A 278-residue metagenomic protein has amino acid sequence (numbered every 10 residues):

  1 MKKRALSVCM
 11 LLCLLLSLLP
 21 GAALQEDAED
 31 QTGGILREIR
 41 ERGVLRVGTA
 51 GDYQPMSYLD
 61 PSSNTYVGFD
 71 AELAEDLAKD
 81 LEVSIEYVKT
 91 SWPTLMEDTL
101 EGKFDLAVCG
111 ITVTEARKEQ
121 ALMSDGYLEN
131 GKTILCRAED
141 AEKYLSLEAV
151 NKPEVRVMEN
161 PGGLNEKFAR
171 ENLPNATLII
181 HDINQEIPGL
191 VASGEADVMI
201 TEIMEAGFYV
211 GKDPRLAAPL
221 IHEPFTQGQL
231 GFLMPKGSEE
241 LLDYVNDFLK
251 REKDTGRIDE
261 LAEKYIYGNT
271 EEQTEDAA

Functional and structural regions predicted by a protein language model:
E26-D30, A71-D80, A138-D140, E148 (+3 more regions): Extended ligand-binding regions for polar small-molecule ligands
E26-G34, L164-H181, A217-P224, D247-A278: Ligand-binding clefts/hinges and TM-proximal coupling segments of bilobed small-molecule sensing domains
D27-G110: Extracytoplasmic small-molecule ligand-binding "clamshell" domains of the periplasmic binding protein/Venus flytrap
T49-Q54, Y66-K79, T133-E186, I203-E205 (+1 more regions): Bilobed "Venus flytrap"/periplasmic-binding protein-like clamshell domains and structurally analogous long
E75, K79, S84-A149, A217-A218 (+1 more regions): Acidic, polar ligand-binding/catalytic clefts
E86-D98, E142, I179-S193, G228: Short helix-initiation/N-cap motifs at beta->coil->alpha
P93-T94, I111-E119, F168-E171, L190-Q227: A ligand-binding cleft/hinge motif common to bilobed small-molecule-binding domains
E129-C136, I203, G207-K250, G268-A278: Periplasmic-binding protein-like
